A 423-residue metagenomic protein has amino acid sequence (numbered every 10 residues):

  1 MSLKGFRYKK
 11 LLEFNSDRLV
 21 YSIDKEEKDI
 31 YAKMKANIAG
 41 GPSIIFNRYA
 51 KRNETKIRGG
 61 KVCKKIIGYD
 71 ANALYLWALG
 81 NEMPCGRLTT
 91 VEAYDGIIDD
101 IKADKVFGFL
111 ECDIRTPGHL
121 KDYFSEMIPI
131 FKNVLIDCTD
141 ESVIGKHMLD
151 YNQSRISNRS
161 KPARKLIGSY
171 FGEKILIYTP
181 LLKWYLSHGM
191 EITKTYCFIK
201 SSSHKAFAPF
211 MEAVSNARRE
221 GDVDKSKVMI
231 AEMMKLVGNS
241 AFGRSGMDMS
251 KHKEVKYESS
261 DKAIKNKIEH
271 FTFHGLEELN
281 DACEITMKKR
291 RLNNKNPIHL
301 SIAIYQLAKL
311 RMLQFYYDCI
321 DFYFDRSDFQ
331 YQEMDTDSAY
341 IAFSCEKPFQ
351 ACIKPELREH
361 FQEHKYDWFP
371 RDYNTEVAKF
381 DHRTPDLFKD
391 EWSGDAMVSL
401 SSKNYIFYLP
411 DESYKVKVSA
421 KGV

Functional and structural regions predicted by a protein language model:
M1-V423: Conserved acidic
